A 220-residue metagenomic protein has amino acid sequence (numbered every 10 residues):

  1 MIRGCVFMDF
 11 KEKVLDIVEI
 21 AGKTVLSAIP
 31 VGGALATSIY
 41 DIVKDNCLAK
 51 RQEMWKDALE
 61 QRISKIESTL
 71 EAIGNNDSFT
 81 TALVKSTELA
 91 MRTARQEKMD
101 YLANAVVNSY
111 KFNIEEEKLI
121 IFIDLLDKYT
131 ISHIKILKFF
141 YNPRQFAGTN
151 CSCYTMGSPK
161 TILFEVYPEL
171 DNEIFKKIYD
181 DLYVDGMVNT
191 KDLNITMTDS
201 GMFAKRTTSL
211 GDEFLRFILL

Functional and structural regions predicted by a protein language model:
V6-A58: Membrane-inserting effector segments that mediate pore formation, membrane fusion, or transient membrane insertion
S38, I42, N76, S86 (+2 more regions): Short acidic/histidine-centered micro-motifs embedded in hydrophobic/aromatic stretches that mark compact functional
D45-L89: Amphipathic, membrane-active segments
T80-K111: N-terminal leader segment of winged-helix/HTH proteins
M99-L220: Long, helix-rich, hydrophobic modules that act as membrane-proximal anchors or helical bundle/coiled-coil regulators
